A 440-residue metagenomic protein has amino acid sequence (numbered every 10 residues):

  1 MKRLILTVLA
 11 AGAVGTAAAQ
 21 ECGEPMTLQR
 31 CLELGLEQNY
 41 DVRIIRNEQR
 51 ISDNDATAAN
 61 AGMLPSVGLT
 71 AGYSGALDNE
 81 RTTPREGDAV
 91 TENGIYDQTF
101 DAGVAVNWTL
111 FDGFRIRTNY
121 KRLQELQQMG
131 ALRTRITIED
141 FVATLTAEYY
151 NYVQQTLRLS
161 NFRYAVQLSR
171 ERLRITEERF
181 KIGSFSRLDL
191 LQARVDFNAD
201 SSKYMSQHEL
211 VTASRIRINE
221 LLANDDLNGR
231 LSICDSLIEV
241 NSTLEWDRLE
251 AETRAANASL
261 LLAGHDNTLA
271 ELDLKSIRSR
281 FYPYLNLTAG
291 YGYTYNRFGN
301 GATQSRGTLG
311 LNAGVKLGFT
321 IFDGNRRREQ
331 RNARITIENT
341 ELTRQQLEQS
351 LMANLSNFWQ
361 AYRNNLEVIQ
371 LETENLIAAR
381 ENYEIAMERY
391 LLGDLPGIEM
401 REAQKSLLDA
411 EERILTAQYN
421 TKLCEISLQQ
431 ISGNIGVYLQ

Functional and structural regions predicted by a protein language model:
M1-Q29, L439-Q440: Bacterial Sec-dependent N-terminal signal peptides
L6-T7, Q20-E21, R413-Q440: Acidic, low-complexity, intrinsically disordered peripheral segments
A19-G72, D78, D225-T268, E348 (+3 more regions): Bacterial Sec-pathway N-terminal export signals of envelope proteins
Q20-E24, T70-W108, C234-T243, K275 (+2 more regions): Small/polar, glycine/serine/threonine/aspartate-rich low-complexity segments that form flexible
M26, R30, N54, D140-R254 (+4 more regions): Periplasmic alpha-helical coiled-coil/stalk elements that build and connect Gram-negative outer-membrane
R43-N47, N60-A61, Y96, L110-I138 (+7 more regions): Sec/SRP-type N-terminal targeting helices
I44, Q49-I51, A56-A58, Y120-R122 (+27 more regions): Heptad-repeat amphipathic alpha-helical coiled-coil interaction surface used for oligomerization/assembly
F180-S184, Y390-D394, I431: A short glycine-centered flexible hinge/capping loop motif at secondary-structure junctions
